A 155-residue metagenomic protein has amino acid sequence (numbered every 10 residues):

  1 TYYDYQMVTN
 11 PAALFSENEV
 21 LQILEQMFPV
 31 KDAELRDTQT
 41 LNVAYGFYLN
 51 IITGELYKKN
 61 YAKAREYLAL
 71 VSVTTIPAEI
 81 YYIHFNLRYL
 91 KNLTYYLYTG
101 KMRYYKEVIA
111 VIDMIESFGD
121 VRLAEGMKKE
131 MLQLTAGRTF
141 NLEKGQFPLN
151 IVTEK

Functional and structural regions predicted by a protein language model:
T1-K63: Mid-protein regulatory/catalytic core that forms ligand/cofactor-binding pockets and protein-protein interaction
Y2-Q6, T38-G46, P77-L87, F118-K129: Alpha-solenoid helical repeat architecture
Q6-N10, G46-G54, N86-L97, M127-E130 (+2 more regions): "A position-specific structural signal for the A-helix of alpha-solenoid helical repeats
F15, K58-A62, E79, N92 (+2 more regions): Short helix-adjacent coil turns
E19-Q22, A62-E66, G100-E107: Alpha-helical positions within canonical tetratricopeptide repeat
F28-L35, L68-P77, I109-D120: Amphipathic alpha-helical segments of tetratricopeptide repeats
Y61-T75, Y81-L90: Structured C-terminal portions of repeat-based eukaryotic scaffold domains
G100-K155: C-terminal non-catalytic interaction modules
